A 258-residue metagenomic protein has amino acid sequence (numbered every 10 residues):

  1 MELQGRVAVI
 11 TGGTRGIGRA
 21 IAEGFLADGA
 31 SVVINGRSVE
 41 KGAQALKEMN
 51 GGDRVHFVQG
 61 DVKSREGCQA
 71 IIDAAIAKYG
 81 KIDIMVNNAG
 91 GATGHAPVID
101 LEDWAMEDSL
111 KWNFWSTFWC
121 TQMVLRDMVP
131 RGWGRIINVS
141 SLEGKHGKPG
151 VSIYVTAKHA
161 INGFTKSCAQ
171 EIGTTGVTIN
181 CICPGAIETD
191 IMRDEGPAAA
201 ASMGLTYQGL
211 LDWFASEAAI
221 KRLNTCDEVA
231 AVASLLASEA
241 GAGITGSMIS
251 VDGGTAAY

Functional and structural regions predicted by a protein language model:
E2, W119, L125, W133 (+2 more regions): C-terminal substrate-recognition "lid" of short-chain dehydrogenase/reductases
V7, T14-R15, S38: Conserved glycine-rich cofactor-binding loop
C68, A96-V98, E102-L110, I136 (+1 more regions): Substrate-binding pocket helix/loop in short-chain dehydrogenase/reductase
V98-I99, H146-S152, T174-T175, K221 (+1 more regions): Active-site loop immediately N-terminal to the catalytic Tyr-X3-Lys motif of short-chain dehydrogenase/reductase
T121, A157, T165: Active-site helix of classical SDR
S141: Residue(s) in the substrate-gating loop at a strand-loop-helix junction that position the organic substrate next
G173, T178, I244-G246: Short, small/polar-rich loop/turn modules that mediate ligand/substrate recognition or access, typified
